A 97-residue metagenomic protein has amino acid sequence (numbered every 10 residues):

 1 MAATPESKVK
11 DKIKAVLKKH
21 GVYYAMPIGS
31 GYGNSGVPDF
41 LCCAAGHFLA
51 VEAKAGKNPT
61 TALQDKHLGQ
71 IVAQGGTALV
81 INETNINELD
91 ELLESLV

Functional and structural regions predicted by a protein language model:
M1-V97: Catalytic phosphate/metal-binding cores of nucleic-acid and nucleotide-processing enzymes, i.e., regions that mediate
